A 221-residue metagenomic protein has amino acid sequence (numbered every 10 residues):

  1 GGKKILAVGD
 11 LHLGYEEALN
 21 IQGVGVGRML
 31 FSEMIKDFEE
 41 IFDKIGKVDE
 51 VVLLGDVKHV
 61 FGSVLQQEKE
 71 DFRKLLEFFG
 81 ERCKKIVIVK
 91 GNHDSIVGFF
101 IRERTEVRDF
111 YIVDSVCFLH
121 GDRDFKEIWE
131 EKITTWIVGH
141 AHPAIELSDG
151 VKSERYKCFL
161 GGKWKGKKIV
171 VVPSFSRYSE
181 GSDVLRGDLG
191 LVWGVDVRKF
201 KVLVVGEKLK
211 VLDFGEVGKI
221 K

Functional and structural regions predicted by a protein language model:
G1-L53, K58-K221: Extended recognition/assembly regions associated with phosphoester-bond processing machinery
